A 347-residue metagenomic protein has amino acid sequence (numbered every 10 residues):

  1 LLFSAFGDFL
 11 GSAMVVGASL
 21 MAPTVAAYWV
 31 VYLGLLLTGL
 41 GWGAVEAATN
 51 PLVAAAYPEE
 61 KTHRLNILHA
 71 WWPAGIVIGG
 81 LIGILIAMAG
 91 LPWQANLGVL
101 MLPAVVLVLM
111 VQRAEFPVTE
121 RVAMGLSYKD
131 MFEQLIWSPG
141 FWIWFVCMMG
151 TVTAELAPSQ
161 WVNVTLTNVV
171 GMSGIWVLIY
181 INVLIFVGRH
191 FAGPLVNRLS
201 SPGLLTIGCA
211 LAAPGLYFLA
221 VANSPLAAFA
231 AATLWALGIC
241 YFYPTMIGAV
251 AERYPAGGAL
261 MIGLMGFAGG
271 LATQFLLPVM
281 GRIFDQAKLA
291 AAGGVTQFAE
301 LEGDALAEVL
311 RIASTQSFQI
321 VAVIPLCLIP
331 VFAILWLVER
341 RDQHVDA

Functional and structural regions predicted by a protein language model:
L1, G188-S201: Helix-to-loop junctions at the C-terminal end of transmembrane segments in multipass secondary transporters
F6-T24, L211-N223, Q274: C-terminal ends and interior cores of transmembrane alpha-helices in multi-pass membrane transporters/permeases
G11, V25-V45, A227-Y241: Hydrophobic core of transmembrane alpha-helices in multi-pass small-molecule transporters, especially MFS/SLC-type
Y28, G34-A70: Cytoplasmic helix-loop-helix junction between adjacent transmembrane helices in 12-TM secondary transporters
E59-E60, I67-T119: Helix-loop-helix hairpin linking two adjacent transmembrane segments in secondary transporters
E60-G83, I262-M280, F284: Glycine-rich segments within core transmembrane alpha-helices of 12-TM secondary carriers
Q94-R113, T315-L337: Symmetry-related core transmembrane helices of the 12-TM Major Facilitator Superfamily/SLC fold
Q134-V187, Q274-R282: Extracytoplasmic gate region of multi-pass secondary transporters
